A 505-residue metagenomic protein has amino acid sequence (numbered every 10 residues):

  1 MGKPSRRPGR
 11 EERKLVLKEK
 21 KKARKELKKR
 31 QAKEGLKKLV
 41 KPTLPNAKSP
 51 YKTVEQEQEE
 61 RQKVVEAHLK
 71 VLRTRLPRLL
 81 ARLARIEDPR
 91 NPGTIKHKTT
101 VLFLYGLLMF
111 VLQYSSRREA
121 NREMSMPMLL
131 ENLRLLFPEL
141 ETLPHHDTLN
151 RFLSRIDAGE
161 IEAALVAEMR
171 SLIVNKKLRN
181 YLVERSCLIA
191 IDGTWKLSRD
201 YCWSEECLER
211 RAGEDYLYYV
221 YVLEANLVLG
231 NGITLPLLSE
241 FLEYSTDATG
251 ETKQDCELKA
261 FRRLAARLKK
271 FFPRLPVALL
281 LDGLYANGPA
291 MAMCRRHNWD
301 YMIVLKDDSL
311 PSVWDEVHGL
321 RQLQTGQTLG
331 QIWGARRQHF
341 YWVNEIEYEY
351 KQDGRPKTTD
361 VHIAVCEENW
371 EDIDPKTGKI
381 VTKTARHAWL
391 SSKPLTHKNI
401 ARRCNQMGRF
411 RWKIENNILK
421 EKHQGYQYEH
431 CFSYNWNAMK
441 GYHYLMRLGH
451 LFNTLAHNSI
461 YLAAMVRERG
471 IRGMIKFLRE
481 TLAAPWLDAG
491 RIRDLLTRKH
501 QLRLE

Functional and structural regions predicted by a protein language model:
G2-R82, R493-L495: Charged, often Cys/His-bearing segments associated with DNA-binding zinc-finger transcription factors
K3-P4, R85-I86, P127, G330-E347 (+1 more regions): A short, flexible helix-boundary coil/loop motif
K3-P4, V304-R411: An anionic, glycine-rich sequence signature occurring as long contiguous blocks
L69-L104, D147-N150: Basic, short loop/linker segments at the boundary and entry of helix-turn-helix/winged-helix-like folds
Y105, A120-N121, H145, L149 (+8 more regions): Short, conserved catalytic/metal-binding motifs centered on acidic residues
N150-N231: Active-site-proximal, Lys/Arg-enriched surface segment that forms a nucleic-acid-binding/basic interface patch
R211-P276: Electropositive, glycine- and tryptophan-enriched low-complexity nucleic-acid-binding patches
K398-S433: Short amphipathic alpha-helical "interface-anchor" segments enriched in bulky aromatics
